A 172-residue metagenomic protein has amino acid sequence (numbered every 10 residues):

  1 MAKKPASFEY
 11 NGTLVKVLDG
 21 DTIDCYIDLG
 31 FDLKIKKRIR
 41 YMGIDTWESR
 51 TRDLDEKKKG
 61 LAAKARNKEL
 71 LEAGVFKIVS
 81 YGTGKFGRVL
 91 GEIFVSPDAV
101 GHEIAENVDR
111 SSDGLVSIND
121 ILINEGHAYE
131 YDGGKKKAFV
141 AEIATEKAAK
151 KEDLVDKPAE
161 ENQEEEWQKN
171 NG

Functional and structural regions predicted by a protein language model:
M1-G172: Small beta-barrel nucleic-acid-binding modules, primarily SNase/OB-fold domains and secondarily Tudor-like barrels
